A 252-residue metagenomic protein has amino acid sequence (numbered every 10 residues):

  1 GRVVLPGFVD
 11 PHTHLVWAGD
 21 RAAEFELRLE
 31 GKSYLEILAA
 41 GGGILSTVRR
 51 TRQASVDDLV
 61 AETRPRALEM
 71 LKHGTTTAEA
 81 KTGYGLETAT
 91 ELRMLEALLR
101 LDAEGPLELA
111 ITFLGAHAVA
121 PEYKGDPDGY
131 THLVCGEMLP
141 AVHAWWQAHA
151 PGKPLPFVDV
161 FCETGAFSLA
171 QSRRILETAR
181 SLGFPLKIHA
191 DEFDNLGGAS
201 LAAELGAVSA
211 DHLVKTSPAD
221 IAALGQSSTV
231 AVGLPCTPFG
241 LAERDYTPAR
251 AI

Functional and structural regions predicted by a protein language model:
G1, H12, F25, G74 (+5 more regions): Divalent metal-coordination and catalytic microenvironments
R2-E62: Metal-associated gating/positioning segment near the N- to mid-region
H14, G83-L86, T237-F239: Short histidine/acidic/glycine/proline-rich micro-motifs that form metal- and phosphate-coordinating active-site loops
L38-A39, M70, A110-L114, L213-T216: Non-cysteine beta-strand/loop elements that form the S-adenosyl-L-methionine
T47-E62, L68, T76-L196: Metal-coordinating catalytic core of metallo-dependent amide/deamination hydrolases
M70, V142, I175, A179 (+3 more regions): Generic structural signal for hydrophobic
P185-L186, D194-I252: Active-site-adjacent C-terminal substructures of enzyme catalytic domains
